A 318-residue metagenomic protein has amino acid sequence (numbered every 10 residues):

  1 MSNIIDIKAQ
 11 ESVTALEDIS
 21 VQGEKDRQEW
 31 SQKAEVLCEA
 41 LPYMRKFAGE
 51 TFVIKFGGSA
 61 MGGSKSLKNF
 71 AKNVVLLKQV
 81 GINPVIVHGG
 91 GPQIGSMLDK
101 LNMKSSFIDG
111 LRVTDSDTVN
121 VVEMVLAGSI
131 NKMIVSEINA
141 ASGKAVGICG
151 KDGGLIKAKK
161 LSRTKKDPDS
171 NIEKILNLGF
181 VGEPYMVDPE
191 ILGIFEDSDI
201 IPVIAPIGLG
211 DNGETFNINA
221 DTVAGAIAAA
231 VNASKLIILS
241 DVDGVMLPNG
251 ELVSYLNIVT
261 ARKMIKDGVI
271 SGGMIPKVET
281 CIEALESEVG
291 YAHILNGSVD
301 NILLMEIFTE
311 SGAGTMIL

Functional and structural regions predicted by a protein language model:
M1-S298, M305, T309-S311: Nucleotide/pyrophosphate-binding catalytic subdomain
A313-L318: Long, charged amphipathic helices and adjacent flexible linkers at domain junctions
